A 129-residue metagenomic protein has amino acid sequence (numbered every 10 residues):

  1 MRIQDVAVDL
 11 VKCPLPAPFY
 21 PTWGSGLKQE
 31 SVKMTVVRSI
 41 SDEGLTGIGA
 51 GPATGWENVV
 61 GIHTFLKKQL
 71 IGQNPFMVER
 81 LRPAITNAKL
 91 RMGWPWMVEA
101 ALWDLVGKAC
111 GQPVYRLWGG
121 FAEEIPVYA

Functional and structural regions predicted by a protein language model:
M1-G47, F65: Structured beta-strand/loop patches that form or line metal/cofactor-binding pockets in enzymes
A7, I40-C110: Metal- or metallocofactor-binding catalytic centers and their adjacent structured scaffolds across diverse enzyme
P21-G24, R80, A84, E124: Residue-level signal for alpha-helical context at structural boundaries
M92, E124-A129: Active-site mouth loops of central-metabolism enzymes
L117-E124: Flexible hinge/switch segments at interdomain interfaces of large molecular machines
